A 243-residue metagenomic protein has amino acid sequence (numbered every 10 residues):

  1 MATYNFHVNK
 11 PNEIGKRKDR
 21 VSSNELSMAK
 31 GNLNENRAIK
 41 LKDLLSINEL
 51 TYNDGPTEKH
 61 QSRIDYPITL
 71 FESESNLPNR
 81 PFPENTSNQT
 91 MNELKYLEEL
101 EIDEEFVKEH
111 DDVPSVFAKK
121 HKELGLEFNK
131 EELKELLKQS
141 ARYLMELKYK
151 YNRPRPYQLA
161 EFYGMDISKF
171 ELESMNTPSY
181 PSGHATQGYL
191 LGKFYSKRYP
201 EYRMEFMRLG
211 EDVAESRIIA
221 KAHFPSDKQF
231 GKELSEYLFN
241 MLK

Functional and structural regions predicted by a protein language model:
M1, L242-K243: Short, solvent-exposed mixed-charge patches
A2-I219: Hydrophobic alpha-helical bundle signature of multipass membrane enzymes
D212-L242: Interfacial helix-loop-helix junctions of multi-pass membrane proteins
